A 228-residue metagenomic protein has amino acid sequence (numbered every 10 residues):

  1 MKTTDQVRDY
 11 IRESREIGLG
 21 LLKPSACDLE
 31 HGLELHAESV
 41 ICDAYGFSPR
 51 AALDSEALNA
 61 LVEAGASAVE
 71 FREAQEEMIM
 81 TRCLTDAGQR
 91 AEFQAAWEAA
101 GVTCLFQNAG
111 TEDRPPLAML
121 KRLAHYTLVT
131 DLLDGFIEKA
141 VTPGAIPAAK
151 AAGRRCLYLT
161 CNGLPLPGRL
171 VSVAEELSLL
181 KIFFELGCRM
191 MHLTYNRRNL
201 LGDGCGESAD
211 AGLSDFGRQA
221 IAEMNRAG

Functional and structural regions predicted by a protein language model:
M1-A209: N-terminal hydrophobic targeting/anchoring segments and the immediately downstream early-domain regions of hydrolases
T130-D134, D210-G228: Alpha-helix-loop-beta-strand connector modules within alpha/beta enzyme cores
